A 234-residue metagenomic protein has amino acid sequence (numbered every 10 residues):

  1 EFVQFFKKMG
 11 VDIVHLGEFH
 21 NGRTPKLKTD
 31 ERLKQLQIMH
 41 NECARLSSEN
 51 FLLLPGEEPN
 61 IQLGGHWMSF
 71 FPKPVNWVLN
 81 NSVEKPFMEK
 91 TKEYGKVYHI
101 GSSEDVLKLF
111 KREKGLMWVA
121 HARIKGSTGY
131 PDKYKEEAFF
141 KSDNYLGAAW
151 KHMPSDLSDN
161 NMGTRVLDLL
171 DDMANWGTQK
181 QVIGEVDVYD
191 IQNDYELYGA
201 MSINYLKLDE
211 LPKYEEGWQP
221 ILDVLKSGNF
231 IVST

Functional and structural regions predicted by a protein language model:
E1-T234: Extended, charged catalytic domains and RNA/DNA-binding interfaces, predominantly in divalent-metal-using enzymes
